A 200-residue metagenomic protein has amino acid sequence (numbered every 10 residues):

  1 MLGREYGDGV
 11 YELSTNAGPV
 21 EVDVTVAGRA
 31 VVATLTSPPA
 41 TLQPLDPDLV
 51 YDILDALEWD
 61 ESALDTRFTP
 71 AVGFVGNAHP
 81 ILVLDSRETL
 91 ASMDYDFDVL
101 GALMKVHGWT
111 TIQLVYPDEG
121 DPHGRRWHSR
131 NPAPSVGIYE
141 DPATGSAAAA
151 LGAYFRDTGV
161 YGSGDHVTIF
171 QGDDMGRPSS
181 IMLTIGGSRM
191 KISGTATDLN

Functional and structural regions predicted by a protein language model:
M1-N200: Active-site proximal loop and beta-alpha junction motif in alpha/beta enzyme cores
